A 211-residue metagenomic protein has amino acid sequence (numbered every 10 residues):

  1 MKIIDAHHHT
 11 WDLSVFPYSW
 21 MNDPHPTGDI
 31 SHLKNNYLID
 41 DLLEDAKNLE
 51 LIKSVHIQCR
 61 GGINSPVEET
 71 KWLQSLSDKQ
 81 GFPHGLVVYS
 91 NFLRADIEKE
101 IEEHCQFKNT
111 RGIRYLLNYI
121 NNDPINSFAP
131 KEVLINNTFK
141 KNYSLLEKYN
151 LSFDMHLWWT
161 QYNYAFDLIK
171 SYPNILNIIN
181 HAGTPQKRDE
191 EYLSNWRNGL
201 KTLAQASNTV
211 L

Functional and structural regions predicted by a protein language model:
M1-Q74: An N-terminally biased module of ancient metal coordination in phosphate/nucleic-acid-related enzymes
K2-D5, I52-V55, P83-V87, T110-R114 (+3 more regions): Structural preference for beta-strand elements that scaffold enzyme active sites
H8-T10, I57-C59, V87-F92, R114-L117 (+3 more regions): A cross-domain feature marking catalytic cores of carbohydrate-active enzymes and several ubiquitous metabolic/repair
L33, R60-V67, S90-I97, L157-N163 (+1 more regions): Acidic-and-aromatic substrate-binding clefts and catalytic sites of carbohydrate-active enzymes
I39-E44, T70-Q74, I97-E102, F139-Y143 (+2 more regions): Generic structural signal for well-ordered alpha-helices, preferentially at hydrophobic/aromatic core positions
R60-G61, Y115-L134: Glycine-rich phosphate-binding "P-loop"
N64-K79, A165-I178: Short, electropositive alpha-helical surface patch
A129-L211: Catalytic pocket-lining loop regions of alpha/beta-barrel enzymes, especially the amidohydrolase/enolase/GH5 lineages
